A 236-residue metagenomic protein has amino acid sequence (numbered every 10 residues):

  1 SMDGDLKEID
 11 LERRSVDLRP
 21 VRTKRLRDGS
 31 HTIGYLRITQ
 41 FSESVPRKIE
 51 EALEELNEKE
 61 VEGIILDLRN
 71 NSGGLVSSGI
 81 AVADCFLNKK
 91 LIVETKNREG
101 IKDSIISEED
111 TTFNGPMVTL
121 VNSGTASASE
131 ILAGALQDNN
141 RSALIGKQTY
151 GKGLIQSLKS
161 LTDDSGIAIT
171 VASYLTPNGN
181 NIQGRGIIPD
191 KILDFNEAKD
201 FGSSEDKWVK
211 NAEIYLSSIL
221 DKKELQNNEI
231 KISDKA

Functional and structural regions predicted by a protein language model:
S1-T162: Cleft-lining beta-strand/loop regions that shape enzyme active-site pockets
E12-D17, Y174, P189-D190: A short, sequence-level motif marking secondary-structure junctions
S127, P177-I182: Metal-dependent DNA phosphodiester-chemistry modules and their immediately adjacent helices/loops in DNA-processing
D163, A168-A172: Short acidic, Pro/Gly- and aromatic-enriched capping/linker segments at domain boundaries
N181-A236: Conserved functional hotspot residues or short segments at active or partner-binding sites across diverse domains
